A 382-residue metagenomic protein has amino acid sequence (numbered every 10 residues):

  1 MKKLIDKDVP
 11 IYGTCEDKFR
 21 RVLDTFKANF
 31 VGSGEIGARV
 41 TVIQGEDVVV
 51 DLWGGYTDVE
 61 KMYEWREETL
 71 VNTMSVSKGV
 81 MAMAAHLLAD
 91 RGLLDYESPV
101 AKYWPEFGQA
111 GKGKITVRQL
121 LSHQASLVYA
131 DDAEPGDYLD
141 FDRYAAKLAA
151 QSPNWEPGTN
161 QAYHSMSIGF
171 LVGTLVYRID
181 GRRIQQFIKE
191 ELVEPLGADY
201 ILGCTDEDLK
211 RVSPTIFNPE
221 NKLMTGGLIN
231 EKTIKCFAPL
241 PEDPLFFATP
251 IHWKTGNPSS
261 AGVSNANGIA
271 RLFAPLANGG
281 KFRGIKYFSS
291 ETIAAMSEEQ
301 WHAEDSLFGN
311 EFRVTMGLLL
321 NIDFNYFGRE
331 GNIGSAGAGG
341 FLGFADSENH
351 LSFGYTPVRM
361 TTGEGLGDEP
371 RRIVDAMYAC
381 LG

Functional and structural regions predicted by a protein language model:
P10-T73, D95: Short, conserved catalytic-motif segment at the N-terminal edge
R20-K27, E46, T69-S98, V172-Y177 (+2 more regions): Active-site SXXK
L52, P135-P157, R182-D199, E242-F246: Short, charged, amphipathic alpha-helices and their helix-cap/turn boundaries
R66-E68, Q151-G158, I168-F170, T249-P258: Flexible glycine/proline-enriched surface loops and loop-helix/loop-strand junctions
E67, N72-V76, L88-D132, A149-A150 (+2 more regions): Active-site helix/loop module of the DD-peptidase/beta-lactamase fold, centered on the serine-lysine SxxK catalytic
H123, I168-L175, G256, S260-F282 (+1 more regions): Active-site-proximal alpha-helical segments within enzyme catalytic domains
S213-A266, A294-N349: Active-site Gly/Thr loop motif
N257, N278-K281, T292, S297-E304 (+1 more regions): Short, gly/Ser/Thr-rich active-site loops of penicillin-recognizing serine hydrolases
